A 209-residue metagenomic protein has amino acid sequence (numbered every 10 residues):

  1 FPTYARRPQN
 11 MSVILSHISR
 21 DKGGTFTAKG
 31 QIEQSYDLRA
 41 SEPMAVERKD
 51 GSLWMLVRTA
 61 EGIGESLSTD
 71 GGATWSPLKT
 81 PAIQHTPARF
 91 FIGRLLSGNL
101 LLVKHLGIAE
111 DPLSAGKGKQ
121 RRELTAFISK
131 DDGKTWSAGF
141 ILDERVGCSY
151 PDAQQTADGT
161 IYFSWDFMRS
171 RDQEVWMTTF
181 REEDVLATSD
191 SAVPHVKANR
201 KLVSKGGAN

Functional and structural regions predicted by a protein language model:
F1-N209: Asp-box/BNR beta-propeller blade signature and adjacent active/binding-site loops in extracellular glycan-interacting
